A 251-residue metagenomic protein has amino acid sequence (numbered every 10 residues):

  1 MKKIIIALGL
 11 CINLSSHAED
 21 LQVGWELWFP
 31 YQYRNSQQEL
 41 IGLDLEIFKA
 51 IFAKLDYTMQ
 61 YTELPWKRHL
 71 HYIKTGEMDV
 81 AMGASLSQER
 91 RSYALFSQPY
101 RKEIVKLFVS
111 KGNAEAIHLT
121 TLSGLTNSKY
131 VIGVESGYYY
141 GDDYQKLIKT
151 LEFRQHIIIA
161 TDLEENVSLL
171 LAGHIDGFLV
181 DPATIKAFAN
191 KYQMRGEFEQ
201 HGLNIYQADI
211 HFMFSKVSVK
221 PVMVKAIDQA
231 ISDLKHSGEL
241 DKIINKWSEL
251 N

Functional and structural regions predicted by a protein language model:
E19-Y93, I159-A160, S237, K246-W247: Extracytoplasmic small-molecule ligand-binding "clamshell" domains of the periplasmic binding protein/Venus flytrap
D20-L27, Q32-Y33, I41, T121-Y140: Short loop->beta-strand "edge-of-pocket" segments that line small-molecule binding or catalytic clefts across diverse
W25-F29, E103-V105, N190-D228, L250-N251: Periplasmic-binding protein-like
E46-L55, E115, S123-K129, F212-W247: Extended ligand-binding regions for polar small-molecule ligands
F48-L55, T126, E135-A160, V167 (+2 more regions): Ligand-binding cleft/hinge of the Venus flytrap
K49, Y61-T126, G137-Y140, G202-I205: Acidic, polar ligand-binding/catalytic clefts
K67-D79, L95, S123, L163-A183 (+1 more regions): Short helices/loops that flank or line small-molecule/ion binding pockets
A84-Y93, D143-K146, D176-E197, L203-Y206: A ligand-binding cleft/hinge motif common to bilobed small-molecule-binding domains
